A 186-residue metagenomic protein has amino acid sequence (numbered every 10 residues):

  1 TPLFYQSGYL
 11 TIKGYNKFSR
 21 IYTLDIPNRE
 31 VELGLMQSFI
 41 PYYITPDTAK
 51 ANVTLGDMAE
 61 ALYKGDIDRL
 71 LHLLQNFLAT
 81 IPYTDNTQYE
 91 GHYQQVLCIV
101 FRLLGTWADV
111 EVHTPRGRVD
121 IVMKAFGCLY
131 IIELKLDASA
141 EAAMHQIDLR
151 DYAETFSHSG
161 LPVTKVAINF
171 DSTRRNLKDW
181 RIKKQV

Functional and structural regions predicted by a protein language model:
T1-A140, L149, P162, R175-V186: Extended alpha-helical interface modules used as scaffolds for assembling large macromolecular complexes
I147-A153: Short, well-ordered amphipathic alpha-helices
A153-G160: Arginine/glycine-rich "motif VI" loop of SF2 helicases in the C-terminal RecA-like domain
T164-F170: Extended hydrophobic secondary-structure segments that form protein cores and membrane-embedded regions
